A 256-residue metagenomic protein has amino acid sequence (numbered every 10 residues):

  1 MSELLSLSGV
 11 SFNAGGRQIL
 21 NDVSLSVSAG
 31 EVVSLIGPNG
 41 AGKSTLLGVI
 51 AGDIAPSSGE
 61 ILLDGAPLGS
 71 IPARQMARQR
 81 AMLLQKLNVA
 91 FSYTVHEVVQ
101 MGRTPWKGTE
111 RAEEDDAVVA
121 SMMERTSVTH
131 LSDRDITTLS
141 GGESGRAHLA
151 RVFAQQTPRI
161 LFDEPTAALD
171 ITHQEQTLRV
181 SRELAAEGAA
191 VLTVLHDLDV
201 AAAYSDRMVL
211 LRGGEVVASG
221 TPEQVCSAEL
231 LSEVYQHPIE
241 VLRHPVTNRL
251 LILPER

Functional and structural regions predicted by a protein language model:
L5, L20-D22: Conserved structural motif at the start of ABC-family nucleotide-binding domains
I36-P38: The feature captures the beta-strand-to-loop junction immediately N-terminal to the Walker
A51: Helix-to-loop junction immediately C-terminal to a conserved catalytic motif
G59-P67: Conserved ABC transporter NBD signature motif
Q100, E113-L131, Q156: Conserved ABC ATPase "signature" region
D135-L139, E143: Conserved ABC ATPase signature
I160-E164: Catalytic Walker B motif of ABC-type/P-loop ATPase nucleotide-binding domains
